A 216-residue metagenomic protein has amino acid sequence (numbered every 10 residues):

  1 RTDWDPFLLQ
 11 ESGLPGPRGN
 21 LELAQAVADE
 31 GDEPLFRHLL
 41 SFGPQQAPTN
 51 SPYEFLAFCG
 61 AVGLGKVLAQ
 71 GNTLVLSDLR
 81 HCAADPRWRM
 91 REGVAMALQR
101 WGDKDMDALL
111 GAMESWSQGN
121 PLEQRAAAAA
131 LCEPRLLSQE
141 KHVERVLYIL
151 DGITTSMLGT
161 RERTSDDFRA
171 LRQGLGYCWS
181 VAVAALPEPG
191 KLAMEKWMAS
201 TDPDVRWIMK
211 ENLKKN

Functional and structural regions predicted by a protein language model:
R1-N216: Alpha-helical scaffold domains
